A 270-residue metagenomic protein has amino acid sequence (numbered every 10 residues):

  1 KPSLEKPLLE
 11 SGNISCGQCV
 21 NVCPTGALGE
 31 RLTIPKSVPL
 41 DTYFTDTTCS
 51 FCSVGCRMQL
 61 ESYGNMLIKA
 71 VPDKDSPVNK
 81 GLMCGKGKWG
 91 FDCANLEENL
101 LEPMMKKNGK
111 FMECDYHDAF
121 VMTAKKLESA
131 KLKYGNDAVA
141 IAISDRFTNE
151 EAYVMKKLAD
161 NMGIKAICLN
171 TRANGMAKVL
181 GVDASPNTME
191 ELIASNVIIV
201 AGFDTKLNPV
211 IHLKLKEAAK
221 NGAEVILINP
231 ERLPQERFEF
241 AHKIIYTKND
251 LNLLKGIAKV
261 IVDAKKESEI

Functional and structural regions predicted by a protein language model:
K1-L9: Sequence context of c-type cytochrome heme-c attachment sites
C16, G29, P35-I270: Catalytic alpha/large subunits of respiratory electron-transfer oxidoreductases, centered on bis-MGD molybdoenzymes
V20-V22: Transmembrane-helix bundle segments that line or gate the permeation/cavity pathway in multi-pass membrane proteins
T25: Alpha-helical segments that scaffold the active site and NAD(P)H-binding pocket of short-chain dehydrogenase/reductase
